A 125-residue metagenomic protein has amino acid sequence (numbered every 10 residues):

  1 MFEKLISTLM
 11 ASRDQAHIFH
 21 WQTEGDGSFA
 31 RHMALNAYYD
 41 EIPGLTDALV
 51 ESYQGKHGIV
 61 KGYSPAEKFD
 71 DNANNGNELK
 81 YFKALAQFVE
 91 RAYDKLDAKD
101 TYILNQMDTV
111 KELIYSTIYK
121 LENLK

Functional and structural regions predicted by a protein language model:
M1-K4, T8, G27-A30, A34 (+3 more regions): Non-transmembrane, amphipathic alpha-helical segments
E3, S7-M10, D14, N36 (+4 more regions): Generic structural signal for well-ordered, non-transmembrane alpha-helical segments in soluble/cytosolic regions
S12-A37, I59, D94-T101: Helix-loop segments that flank and shape redox-cofactor active sites
T23, T46-L49, Y53, L121 (+1 more regions): Leucine-rich amphipathic alpha-helices with coiled-coil/heptad-repeat character
G25, G55, G62-D71: Generic structural "secondary-structure junction" signal
A30-G62: Conserved alpha-helical segments that form or flank metal/cofactor-binding pockets of metalloenzymes
P65-L121: Acidic/histidine-rich alpha-helical segments that form the ligand environment of transition-metal centers
